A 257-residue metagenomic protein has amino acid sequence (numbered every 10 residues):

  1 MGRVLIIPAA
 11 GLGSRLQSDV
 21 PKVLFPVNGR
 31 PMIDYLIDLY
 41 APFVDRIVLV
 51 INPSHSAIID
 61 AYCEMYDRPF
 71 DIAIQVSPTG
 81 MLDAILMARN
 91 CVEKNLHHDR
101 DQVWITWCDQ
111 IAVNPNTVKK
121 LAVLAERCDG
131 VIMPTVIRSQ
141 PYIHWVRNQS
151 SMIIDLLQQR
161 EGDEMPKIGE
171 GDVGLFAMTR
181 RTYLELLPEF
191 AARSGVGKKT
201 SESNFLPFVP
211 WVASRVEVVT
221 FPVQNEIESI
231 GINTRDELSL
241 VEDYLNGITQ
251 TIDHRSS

Functional and structural regions predicted by a protein language model:
M1-D60, F70, T79, N114-K119: N-terminal glycine-rich phosphate-binding loop and ensuing alpha1 helix
G2-V4, D45-I47, Q102, G130 (+1 more regions): Residues at the starts of beta-strands that form the adenosine-phosphate
R15, A57-I59, D83, F208 (+2 more regions): Phosphate- and divalent-cation-binding pockets in alpha/beta enzyme and binding domains that engage nucleotide-derived
L24, W145-N148, T220: A structural signal for short hydrophobic beta-strand segments in well-ordered beta-sheet cores
P26, A112, A177, G231-I232: Short aromatic/basic micro-patch
M32-L36, A84-M87, F208: Well-ordered alpha-helical segments embedded in enzymatic catalytic cores
I59, D67-I153, A177, R181 (+1 more regions): Conserved beta-loop-beta/alpha segment of the NTase-like Rossmann-fold superfamily that binds/positions NTPs
M152-I227, D236-S239, D243-R255: Catalytic-core segments of class I nucleotidyltransferases/pyrophosphorylases that form NMP-activated intermediates
